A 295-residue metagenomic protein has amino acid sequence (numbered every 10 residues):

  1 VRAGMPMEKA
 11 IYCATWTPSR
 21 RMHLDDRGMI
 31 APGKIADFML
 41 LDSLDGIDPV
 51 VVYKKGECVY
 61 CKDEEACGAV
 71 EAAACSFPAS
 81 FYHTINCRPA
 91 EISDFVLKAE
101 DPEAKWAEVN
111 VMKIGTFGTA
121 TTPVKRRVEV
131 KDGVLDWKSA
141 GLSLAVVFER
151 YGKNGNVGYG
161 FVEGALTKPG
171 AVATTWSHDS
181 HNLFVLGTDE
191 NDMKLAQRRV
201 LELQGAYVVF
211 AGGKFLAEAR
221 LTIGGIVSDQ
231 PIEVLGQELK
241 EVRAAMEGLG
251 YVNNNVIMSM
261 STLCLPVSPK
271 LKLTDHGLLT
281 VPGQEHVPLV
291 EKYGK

Functional and structural regions predicted by a protein language model:
V1-K295: Active-site microenvironment of metallo-dependent hydrolases
